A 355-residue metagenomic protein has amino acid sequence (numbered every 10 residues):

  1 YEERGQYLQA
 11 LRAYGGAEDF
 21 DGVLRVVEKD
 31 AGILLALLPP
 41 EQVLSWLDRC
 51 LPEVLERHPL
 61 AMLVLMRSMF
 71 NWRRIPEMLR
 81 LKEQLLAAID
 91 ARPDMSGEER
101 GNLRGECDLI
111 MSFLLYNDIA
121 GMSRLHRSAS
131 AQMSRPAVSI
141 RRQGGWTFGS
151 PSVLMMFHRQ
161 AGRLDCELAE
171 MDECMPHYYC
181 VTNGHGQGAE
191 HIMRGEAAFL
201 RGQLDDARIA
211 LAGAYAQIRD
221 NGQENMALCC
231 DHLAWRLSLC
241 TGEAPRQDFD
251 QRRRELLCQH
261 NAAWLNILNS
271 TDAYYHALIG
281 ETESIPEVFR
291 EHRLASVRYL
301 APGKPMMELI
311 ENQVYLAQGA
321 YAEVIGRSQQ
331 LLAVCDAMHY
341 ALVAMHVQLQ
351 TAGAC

Functional and structural regions predicted by a protein language model:
Y1-S68, E77, L81, C355: Extended alpha-helical scaffolding segments used for macromolecular assembly and cargo binding
G5, E18, L38, R73 (+6 more regions): Residue-level detector of the short coil/turn that links helix A to helix B within each tetratricopeptide repeat
Y7, A13, I33, W46-R49 (+9 more regions): Residue position in alpha-helical solenoids
L8, D19-D21, H58, M95-G105 (+8 more regions): Alpha-solenoid helical repeat architecture
A10, V43, M78, M122 (+5 more regions): Single-residue signature of alpha-solenoid repeat helices
V54-C229: Internal alpha-solenoid helical repeat scaffolds
